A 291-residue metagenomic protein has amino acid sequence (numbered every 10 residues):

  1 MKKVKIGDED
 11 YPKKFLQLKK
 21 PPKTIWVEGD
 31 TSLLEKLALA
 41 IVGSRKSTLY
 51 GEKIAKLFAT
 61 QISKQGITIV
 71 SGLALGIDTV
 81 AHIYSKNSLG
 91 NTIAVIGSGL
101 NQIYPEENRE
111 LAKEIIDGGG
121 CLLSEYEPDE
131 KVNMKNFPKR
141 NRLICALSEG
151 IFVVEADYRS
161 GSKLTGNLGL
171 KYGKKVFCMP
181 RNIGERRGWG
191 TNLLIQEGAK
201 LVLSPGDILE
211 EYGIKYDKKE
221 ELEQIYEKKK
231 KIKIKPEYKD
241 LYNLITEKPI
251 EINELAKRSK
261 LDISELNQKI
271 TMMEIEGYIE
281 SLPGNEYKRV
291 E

Functional and structural regions predicted by a protein language model:
M1-E291: Glycine-biased, small-residue-rich flexible motifs in mid-sequence functional cores and linkers
